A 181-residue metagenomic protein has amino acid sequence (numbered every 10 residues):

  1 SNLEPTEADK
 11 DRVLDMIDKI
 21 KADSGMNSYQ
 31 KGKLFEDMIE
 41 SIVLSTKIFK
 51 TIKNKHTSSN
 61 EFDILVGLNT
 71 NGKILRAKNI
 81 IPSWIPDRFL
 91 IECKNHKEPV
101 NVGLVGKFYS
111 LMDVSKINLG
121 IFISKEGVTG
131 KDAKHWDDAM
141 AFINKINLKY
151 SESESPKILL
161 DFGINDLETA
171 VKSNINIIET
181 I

Functional and structural regions predicted by a protein language model:
S1-I181: Mixed-charge (Asp/Glu-Lys/Arg
